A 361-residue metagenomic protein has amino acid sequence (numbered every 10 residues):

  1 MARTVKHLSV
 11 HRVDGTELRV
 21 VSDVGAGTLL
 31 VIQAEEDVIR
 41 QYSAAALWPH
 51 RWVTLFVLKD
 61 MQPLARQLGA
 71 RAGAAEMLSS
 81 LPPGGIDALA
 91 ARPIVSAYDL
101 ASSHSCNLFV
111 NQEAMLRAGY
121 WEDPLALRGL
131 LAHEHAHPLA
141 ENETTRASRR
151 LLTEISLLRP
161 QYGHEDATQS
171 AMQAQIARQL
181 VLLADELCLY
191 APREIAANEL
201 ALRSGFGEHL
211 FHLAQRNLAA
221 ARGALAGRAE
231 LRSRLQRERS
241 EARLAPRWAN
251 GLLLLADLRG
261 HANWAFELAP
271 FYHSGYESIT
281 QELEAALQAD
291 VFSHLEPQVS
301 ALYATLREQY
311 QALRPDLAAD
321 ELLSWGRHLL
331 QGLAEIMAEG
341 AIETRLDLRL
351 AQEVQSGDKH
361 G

Functional and structural regions predicted by a protein language model:
M1-I32, A75-M77: Non-catalytic architectural context of zinc metalloproteases
V24-T54, A70: Zn2+-dependent metallopeptidase catalytic core
V38-Y42, K59-R66, A74-L78, P83: Extracellular zinc-dependent metalloprotease catalytic-domain scaffold
A70-A126, H135-R146, R150: Active-site scaffold of zinc-dependent metalloenzymes
E122-A126, A140-L183: Post-HEXXH active-site segment of zinc metalloproteases
A126-L130, H135, R146-S148, T153-E154 (+1 more regions): Amphipathic alpha-helical scaffolding segments
V181-A196: Active-site metal-coordination segments of metallo-dependent hydrolases
E199-G361: Pan-zinc metallopeptidase signature
